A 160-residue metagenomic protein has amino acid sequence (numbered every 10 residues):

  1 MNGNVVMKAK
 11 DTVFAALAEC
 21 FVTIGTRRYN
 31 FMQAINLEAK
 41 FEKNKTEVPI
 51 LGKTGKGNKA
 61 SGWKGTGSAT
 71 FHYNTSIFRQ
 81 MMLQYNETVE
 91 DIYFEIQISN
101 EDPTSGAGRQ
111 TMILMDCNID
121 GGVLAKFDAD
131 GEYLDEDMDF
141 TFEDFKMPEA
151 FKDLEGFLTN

Functional and structural regions predicted by a protein language model:
M1-V5, E149-N160: Intrinsically disordered, low-complexity terminal/linker regions enriched in Pro/Ser/Gly and acidic residues
N2-R79, D116-D139, K146-M147: Solvent-exposed edge beta-strands and adjacent loop segments that serve as assembly or binding interfaces
Q33-N36, E87, G106-G121, L158: Surface-exposed flexible segments
M82-I113: Short, acidic/charged, Gly/Pro-enriched secondary-structure junctions
L83-T88, Y133-D135, D153-N160: Short intrinsically disordered coil segments
T141-D144, T159-N160: Short, surface-exposed polybasic-and-hydrophobic patches located at secondary-structure transitions
